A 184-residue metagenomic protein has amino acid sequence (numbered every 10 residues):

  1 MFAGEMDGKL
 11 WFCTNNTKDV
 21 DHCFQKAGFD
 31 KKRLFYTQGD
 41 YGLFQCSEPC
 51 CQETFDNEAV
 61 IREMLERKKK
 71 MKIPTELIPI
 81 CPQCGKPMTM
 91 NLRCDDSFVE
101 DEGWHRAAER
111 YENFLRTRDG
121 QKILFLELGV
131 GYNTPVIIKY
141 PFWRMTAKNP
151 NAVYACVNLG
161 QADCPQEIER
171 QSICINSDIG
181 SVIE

Functional and structural regions predicted by a protein language model:
M1-E184: Conserved catalytic alpha/beta core of Sir2/sirtuin-type deacylases, generalized to analogous enzyme cores that bind
